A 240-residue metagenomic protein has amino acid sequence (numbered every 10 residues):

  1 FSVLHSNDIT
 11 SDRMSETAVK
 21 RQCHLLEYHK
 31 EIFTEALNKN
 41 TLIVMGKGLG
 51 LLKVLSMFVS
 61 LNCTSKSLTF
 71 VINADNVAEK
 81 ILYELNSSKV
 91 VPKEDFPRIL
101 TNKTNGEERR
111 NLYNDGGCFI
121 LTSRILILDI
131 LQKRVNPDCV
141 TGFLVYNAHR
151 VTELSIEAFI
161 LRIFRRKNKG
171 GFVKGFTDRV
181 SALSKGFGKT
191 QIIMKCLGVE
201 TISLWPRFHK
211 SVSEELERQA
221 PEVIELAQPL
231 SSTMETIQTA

Functional and structural regions predicted by a protein language model:
V19-L85: Glycine-rich P-loop/Walker A and Walker A-like loops and their local beta1-loop-alpha1 context in P-loop NTPases
K30, G48-G50, D75-V77, I125-L128 (+5 more regions): Conserved beta-strand elements of beta-rich interaction domains across eukaryotes, especially beta-propellers
V77-N102: Conserved helix-turn-beta segment of the N-terminal RecA-like "Helicase ATP-binding" lobe in SF1/SF2 helicases
R98-E107, R124-L128: Conserved helicase motor
G106-F119: Conserved motor-coupling elements within RecA-like helicase/translocase cores
R134-K174, D178-S181: SF2 helicase catalytic motif II
G142, T190-R207: A short helix-turn-beta junction within AAA+ P-loop NTPase domains corresponding to the substrate/partner-engaging
F208-A240: Inter-lobe connector of SF1/SF2 helicase motors
